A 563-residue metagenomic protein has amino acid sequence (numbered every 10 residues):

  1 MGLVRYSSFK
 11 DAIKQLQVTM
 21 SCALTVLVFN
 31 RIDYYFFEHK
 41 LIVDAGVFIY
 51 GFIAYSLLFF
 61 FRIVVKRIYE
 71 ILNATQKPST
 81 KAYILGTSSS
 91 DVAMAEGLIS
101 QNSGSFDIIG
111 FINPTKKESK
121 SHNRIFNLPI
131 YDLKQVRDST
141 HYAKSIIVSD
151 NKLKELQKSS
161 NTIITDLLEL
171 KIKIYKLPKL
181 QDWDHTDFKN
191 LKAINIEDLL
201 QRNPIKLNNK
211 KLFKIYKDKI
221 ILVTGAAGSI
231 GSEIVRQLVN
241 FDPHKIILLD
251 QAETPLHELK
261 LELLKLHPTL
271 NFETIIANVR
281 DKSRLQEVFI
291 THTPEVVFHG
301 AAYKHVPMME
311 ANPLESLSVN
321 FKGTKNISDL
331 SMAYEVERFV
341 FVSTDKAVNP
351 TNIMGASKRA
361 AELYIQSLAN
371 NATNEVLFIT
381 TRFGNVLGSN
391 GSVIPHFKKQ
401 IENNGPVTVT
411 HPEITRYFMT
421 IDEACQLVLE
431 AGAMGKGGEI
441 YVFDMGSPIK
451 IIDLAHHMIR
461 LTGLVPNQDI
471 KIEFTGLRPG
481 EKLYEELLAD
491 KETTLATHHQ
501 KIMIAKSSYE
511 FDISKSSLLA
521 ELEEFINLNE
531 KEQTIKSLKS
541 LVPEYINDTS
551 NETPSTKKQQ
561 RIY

Functional and structural regions predicted by a protein language model:
M1-I84: Aromatic-rich membrane-interfacial microdomains
V65-K176, T254-E258, K265, F272-E273 (+1 more regions): A solvent-exposed beta-alpha-beta segment
Q157-I220, M332: Flexible, Lys/Arg-rich cytosolic regulatory linkers and terminal tails that connect or flank
K158-Y175, K245-A252, I290-T291, V296 (+1 more regions): NAD(P)-cofactor binding segment of oxidoreductase domains
L170-K171, K211-I215, S367-Y563: Strand-loop microenvironment adjacent to phosphate/nucleotide-handling motifs in alpha/beta enzyme folds
W183-T186, H299, H305-V306, A311-L363: Conserved Rossmann-fold NAD(P)-dependent oxidoreductase catalytic core, especially the SDR/UDP-sugar
I221-V239: N-terminal Rossmann NAD(P)H-binding glycine-rich loop of SDR-like oxidoreductase domains
I276-V296: Conserved Rossmann-fold cofactor-binding substructure of NAD(P)-dependent oxidoreductases
